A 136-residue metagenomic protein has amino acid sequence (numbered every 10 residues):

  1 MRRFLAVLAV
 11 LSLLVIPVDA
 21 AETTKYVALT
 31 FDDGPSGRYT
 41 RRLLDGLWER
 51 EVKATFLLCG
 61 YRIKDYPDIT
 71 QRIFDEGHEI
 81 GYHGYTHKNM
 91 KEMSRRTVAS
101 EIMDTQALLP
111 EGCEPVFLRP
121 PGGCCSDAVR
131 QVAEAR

Functional and structural regions predicted by a protein language model:
M1-V7: Positively charged n-region of N-terminal signal peptides that target proteins for export
V7-L8, K88, C124: Intrinsically disordered, low-complexity segments enriched in polar/charged small residues
A9-L14: Hydrophobic core
V15, D45, R96, V132-E134: Residues in and immediately flanking transmembrane alpha helices
I16-A20: Sec/Tat signal peptide C-region and signal peptidase I cleavage site
A21-M93, T97, M103-P115, P120: Active-site beta->alpha N-cap acidic-glycine motif
G123-R136: Histidine/lysine/aspartate-rich catalytic loop segments that bind and position anionic ligands
